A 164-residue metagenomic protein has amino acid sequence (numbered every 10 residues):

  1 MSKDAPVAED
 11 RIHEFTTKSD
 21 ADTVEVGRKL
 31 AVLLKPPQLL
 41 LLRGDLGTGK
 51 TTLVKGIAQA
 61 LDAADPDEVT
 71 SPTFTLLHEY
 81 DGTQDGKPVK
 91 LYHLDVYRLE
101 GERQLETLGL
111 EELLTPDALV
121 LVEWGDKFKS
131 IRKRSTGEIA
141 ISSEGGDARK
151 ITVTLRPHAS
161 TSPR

Functional and structural regions predicted by a protein language model:
S2-H13, E100-R164: Short phosphate-coordinating micro-motif centered on Lys-Gly-acidic
A31-P37: Phosphate-binding P-loop
L40-L42: Hydrophobic anchor at the beta1->P-loop junction of P-loop NTPases
D45: P-loop (Walker A) phosphate-binding loop of NTP-binding proteins
K50: Conserved lysine of the Walker
Q59-E68, G82: Post-Walker A helix-loop "phosphate-sensing" segment adjacent to the P-loop in P-loop NTPases
V69-Y92: AAA+/P-loop NTPase substrate/partner-engagement loops
